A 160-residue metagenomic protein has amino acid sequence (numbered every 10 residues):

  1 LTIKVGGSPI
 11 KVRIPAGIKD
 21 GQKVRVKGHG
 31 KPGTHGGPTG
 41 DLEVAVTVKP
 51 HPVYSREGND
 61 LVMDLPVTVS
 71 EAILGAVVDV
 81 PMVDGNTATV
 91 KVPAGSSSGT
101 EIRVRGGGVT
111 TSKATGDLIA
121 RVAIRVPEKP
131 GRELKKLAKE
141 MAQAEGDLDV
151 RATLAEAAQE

Functional and structural regions predicted by a protein language model:
L1-E160: Non-catalytic interaction modules of co-chaperones and other macromolecular assembly/maintenance factors
